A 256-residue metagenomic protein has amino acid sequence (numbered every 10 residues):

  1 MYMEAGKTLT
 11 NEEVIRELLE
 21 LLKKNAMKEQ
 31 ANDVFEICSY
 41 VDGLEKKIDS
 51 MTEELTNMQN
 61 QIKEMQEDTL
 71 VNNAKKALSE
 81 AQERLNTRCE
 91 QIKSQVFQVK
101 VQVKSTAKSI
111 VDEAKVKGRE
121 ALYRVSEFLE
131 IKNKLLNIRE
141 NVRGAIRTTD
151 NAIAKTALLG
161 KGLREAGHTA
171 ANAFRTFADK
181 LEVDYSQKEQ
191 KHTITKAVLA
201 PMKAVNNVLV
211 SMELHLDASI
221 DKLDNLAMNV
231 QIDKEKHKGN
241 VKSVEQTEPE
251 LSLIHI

Functional and structural regions predicted by a protein language model:
M1-K76: Leu/Val/Ala/Ile-rich N-terminal alpha-helices, chiefly Sec-type signal peptides and the beginnings
N11-I15, A31-V34, L55-M58, V71 (+10 more regions): Short amphipathic alpha-helical segments that mediate assembly, nucleic-acid/protein binding, or membrane association
A31, S243-E248: Intrinsically disordered, low-complexity regulatory regions of eukaryotic regulatory proteins
N32-F35, S39-T56, N60, T87-E90 (+11 more regions): Heptad-repeat alpha-helical rod positions in long coiled-coil/spectrin-like domains
E54-N141: Extended, amphipathic alpha-helical coiled-coil scaffold segments used for oligomerization/tethering in eukaryotic
I110, K117-E245: Extended, low-complexity amphipathic alpha-helical repeat segments
I254-I256: Conserved small/polar residues in nucleotide/adenosyl-binding loops
